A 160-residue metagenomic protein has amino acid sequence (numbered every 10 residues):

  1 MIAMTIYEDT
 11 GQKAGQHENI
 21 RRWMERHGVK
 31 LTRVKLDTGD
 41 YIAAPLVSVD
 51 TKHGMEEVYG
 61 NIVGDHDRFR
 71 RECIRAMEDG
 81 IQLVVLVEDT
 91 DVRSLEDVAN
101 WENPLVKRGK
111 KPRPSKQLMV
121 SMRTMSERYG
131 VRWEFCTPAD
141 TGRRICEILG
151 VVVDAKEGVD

Functional and structural regions predicted by a protein language model:
M1-A44, E57-D160: Non-catalytic C-terminal interaction segments of nucleic acid-processing enzymes
V47-H53: Conserved catalytic cores of phosphodiester-cleaving nucleases, focusing on short active-site segments
